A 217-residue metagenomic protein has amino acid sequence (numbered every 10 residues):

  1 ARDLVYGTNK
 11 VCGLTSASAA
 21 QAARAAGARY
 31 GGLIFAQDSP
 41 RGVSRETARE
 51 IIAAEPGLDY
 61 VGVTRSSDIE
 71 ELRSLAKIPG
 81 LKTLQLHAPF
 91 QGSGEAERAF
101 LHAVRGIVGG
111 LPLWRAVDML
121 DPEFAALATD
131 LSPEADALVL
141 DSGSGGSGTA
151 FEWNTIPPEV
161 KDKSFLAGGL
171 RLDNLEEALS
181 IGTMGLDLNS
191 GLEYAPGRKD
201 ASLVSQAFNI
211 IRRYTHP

Functional and structural regions predicted by a protein language model:
A1-Y6: Short, structured interface segments
K10-A22, A26: N-terminal beta1-alpha1 ligand-phosphate binding loop
K10-C12, Y30-L33, K82-Q85, V139 (+1 more regions): Conserved beta-strand positions in the central sheet of alpha/beta enzyme cores
T15-S18, N209-P217: Surface-exposed amphipathic alpha-helical tracts and adjacent flexible/coil segments at the periphery of soluble enzymes
A25, A53, K77, S180 (+2 more regions): Short, well-ordered alpha-helices that flank and scaffold nucleotide-derived cofactor binding pockets
G27-R29, G80, E134, G182-M184: Short loop/turn motifs at secondary-structure junctions
F35-P40, E46-N174, E193, Y214: Conserved anion-binding
K163-N174, A178-R212: C-terminal active-site rim and adjoining tail of enzyme catalytic domains
